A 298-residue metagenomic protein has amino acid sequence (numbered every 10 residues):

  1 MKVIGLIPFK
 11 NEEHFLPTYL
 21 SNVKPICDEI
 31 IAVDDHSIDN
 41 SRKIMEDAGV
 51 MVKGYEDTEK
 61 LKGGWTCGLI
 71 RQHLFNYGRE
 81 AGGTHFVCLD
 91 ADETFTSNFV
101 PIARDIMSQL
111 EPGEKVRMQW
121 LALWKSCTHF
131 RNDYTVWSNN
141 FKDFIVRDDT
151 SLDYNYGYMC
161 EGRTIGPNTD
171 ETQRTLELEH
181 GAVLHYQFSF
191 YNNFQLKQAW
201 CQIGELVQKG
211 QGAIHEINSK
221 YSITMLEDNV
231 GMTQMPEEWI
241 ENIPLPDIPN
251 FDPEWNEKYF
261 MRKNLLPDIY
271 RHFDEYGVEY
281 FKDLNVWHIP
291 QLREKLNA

Functional and structural regions predicted by a protein language model:
K2-I4: Cell-envelope/extracellular polymer assembly enzymes that use nucleotide-activated donors
N11-I26: Short, well-formed alpha-helical segments that are part of the catalytic scaffolds of diverse glycosyltransferases
C27, G83, E111-G113: Short, high-confidence coil segments that cap the C-terminus of an alpha-helix and link into the following beta-strand
D28-H36, A91: Short beta-strand/loop segment that forms part of the nucleotide-sugar
D34-M45, T58-E59: A conserved acidic beta->alpha catalytic loop
G64-Q72, S97-A298: Catalytic-site signature of metal-activated, phosphate-bearing donor transferases, centered on the GT-A/GT-A-like
G68-H85: Active-site nucleotide-sugar/metal-binding loop of Leloir-type enzymes
G82-T94: Short beta-strand-to-loop acidic/aromatic patch adjacent to the donor-nucleotide binding site
